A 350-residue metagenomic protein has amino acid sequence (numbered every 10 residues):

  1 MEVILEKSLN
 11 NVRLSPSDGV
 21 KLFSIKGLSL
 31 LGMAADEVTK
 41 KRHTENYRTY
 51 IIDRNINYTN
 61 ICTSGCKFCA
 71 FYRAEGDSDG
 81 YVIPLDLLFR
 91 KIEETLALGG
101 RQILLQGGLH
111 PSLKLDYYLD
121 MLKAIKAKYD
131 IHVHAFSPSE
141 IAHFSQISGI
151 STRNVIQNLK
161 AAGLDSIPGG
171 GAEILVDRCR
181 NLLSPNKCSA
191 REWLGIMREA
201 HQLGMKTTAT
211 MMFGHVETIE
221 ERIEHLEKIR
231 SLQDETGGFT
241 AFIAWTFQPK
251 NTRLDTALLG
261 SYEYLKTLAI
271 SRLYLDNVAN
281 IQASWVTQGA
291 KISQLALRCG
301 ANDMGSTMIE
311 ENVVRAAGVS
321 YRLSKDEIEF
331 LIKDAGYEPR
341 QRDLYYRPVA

Functional and structural regions predicted by a protein language model:
M1-S29, F89-R90, L96-A97, R230-A350: Auxiliary Fe-S-binding modules of radical SAM enzymes
P16-S17, Q102-G107, A135-S139, D177-R178 (+3 more regions): Short beta-strands and strand-loop turn motifs
G32-E75, G80-Q106, I167: N-terminal pre-triad scaffold of radical SAM enzymes
D36, I92, Y118-K123, I156 (+6 more regions): Generic structural signal for well-ordered alpha-helices, preferentially at hydrophobic/aromatic core positions
Y50-I56, G76, L104-D116, D177 (+2 more regions): Glycine-rich, proline-tolerant flexible connector loops at the mouths of alpha/beta enzymes
C66, Q102, L115, L119-A209: Radical SAM/AdoMet-radical enzyme domain recognition
I83, L113, Y117, I147-N154 (+4 more regions): Alpha-helix N-cap and loop-to-helix initiation/capping positions
G107, K128-Y129, V133, A161-A172 (+3 more regions): Conserved C-terminal portion of the radical SAM core fold that forms the substrate/S-adenosylmethionine-binding
